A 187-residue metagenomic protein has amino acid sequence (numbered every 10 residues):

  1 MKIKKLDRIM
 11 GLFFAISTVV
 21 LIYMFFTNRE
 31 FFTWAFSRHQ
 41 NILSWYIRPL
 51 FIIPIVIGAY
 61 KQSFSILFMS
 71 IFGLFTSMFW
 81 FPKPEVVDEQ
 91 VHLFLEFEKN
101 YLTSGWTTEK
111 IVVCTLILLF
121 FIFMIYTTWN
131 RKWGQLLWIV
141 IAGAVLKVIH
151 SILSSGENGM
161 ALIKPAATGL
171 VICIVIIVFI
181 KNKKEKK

Functional and structural regions predicted by a protein language model:
M1-A15: N-terminal membrane topogenic signal
V19-Y23, G73-K83, A142-I152: Aromatic-anchored segments of alpha-helical transmembrane domains
E30-Y60: Long, hydrophobic N-terminal alpha-helical segment
Q40-I52, W106-T115, I163-V171: Alpha-helical transmembrane segments of polytopic membrane proteins
P49-I57, L118-M124, A142-H150: Hydrophobic, membrane-inserted alpha-helices
P54-L74, L136-V140: Interfacial segments of alpha-helical transmembrane regions
F81-A142: Membrane-proximal helix-loop-helix units in multi-pass membrane proteins
L137-K187: Glycine-rich, aromatic-bearing surface loops/beta-hairpins
